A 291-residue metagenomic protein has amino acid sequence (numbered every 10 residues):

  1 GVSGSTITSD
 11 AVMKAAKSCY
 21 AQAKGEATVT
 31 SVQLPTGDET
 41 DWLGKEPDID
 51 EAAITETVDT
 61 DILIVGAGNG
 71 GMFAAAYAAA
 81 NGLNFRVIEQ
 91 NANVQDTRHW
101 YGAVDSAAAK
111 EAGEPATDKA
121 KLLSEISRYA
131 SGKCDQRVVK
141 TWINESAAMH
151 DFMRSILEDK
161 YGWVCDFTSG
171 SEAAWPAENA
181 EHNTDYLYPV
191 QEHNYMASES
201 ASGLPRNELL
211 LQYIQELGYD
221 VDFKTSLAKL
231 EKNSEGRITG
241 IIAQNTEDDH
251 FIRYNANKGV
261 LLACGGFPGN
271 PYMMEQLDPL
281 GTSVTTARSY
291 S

Functional and structural regions predicted by a protein language model:
G1-P35: Active-site- and interface-proximal helix/loop "cap" or "latch" segments in soluble metabolic and energy-transducing
S5-S9, M13, P115-K119, D135 (+3 more regions): Solvent-exposed, acidic/flexible segments
D38-D59: A short, basic/flexible loop-to-alpha-helix module at the beginning of a structural domain
D59-V87: N-terminal Rossmann-like FAD-binding beta1-loop-alpha1 element of flavoenzymes
N91-E114: Conserved N-terminal glycine-rich FAD pyrophosphate-binding loop of Rossmann-like flavoproteins
A109-K110, L123-K160, F167: Dinucleotide-binding Rossmann-like beta1-alpha1 core, especially the glycine-rich loop that anchors the ADP
N144-H250, P271-Y272: Conserved redox-cofactor binding core of oxidoreductases
E247-H250, N255-S291: Glycine-rich loop(s) and the adjacent beta-strand/alpha-helix scaffold that form part
